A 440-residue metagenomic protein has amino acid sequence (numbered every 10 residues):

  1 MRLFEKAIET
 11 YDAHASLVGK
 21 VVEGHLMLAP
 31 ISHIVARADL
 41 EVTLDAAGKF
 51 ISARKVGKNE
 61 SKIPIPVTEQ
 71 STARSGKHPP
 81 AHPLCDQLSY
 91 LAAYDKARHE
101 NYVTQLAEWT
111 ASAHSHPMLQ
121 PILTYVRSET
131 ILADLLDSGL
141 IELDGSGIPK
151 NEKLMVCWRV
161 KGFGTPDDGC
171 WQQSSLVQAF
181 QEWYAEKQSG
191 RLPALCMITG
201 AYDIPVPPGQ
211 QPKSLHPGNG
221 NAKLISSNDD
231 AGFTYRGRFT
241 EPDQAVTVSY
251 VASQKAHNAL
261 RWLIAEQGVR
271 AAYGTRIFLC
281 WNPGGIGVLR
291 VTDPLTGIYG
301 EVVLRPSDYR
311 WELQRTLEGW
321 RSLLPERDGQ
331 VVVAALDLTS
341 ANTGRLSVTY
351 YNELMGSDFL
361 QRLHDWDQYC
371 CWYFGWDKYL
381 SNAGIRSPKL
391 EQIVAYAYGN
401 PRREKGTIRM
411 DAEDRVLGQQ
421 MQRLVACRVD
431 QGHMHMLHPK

Functional and structural regions predicted by a protein language model:
M1-G190, A194, G232-K440: Conserved phosphate-interacting/catalytic interface
T199: Short Cys/His-rich metal-coordination motifs, predominantly Zn2+-binding knuckles/fingers
Y202-V206: Short, non-ligating residues that shape and space the ligands of small metal-coordination modules and catalytic
P207-Q244: Short microdomains enriched in Cys/His and/or Lys/Arg
